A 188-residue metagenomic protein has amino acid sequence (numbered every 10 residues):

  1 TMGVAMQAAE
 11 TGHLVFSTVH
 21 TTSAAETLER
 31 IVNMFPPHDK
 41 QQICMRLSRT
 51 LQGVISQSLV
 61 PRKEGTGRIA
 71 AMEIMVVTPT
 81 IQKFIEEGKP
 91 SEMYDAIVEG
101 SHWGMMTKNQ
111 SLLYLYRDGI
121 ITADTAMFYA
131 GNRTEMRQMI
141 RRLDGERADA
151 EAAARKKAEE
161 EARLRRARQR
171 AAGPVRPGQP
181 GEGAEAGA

Functional and structural regions predicted by a protein language model:
T1-A188: Short, flexible helix-loop junctions that flank or precede catalytic/ligand sites
